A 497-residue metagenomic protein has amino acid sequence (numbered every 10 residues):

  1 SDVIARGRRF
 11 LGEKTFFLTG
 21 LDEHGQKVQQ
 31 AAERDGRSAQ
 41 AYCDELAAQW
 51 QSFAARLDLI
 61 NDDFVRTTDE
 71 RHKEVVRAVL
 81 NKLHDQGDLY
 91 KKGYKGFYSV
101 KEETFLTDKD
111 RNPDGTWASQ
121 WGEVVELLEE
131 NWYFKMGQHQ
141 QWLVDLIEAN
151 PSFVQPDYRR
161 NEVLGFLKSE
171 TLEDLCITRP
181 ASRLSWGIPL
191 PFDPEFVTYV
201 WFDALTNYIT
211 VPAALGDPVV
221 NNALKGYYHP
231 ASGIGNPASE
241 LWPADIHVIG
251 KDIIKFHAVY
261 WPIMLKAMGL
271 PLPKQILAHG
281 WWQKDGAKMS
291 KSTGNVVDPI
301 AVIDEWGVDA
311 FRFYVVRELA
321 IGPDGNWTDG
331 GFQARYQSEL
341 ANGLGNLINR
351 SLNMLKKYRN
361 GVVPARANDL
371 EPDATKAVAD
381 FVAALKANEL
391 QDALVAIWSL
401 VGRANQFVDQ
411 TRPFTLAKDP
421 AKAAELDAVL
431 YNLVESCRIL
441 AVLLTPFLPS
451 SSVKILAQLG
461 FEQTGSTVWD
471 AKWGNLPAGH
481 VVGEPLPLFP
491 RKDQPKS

Functional and structural regions predicted by a protein language model:
S1-Q155: N-terminal, positively charged nucleic-acid-binding surface of large information/translation enzymes
S1-T19, R71-A78, S119-K357, A393-I397: Structured secondary-structure scaffolds
F16, R37, K92-F97, R111 (+4 more regions): Basic, alpha-helical terminal appendages of large translation-related enzymes
H24, G96-E102, G280-W282, G331-F332 (+3 more regions): A glycine-rich phosphate-binding loop feature that marks nucleotide/adenosyl-phosphate handling sites
H24, N295, D373-V378, S436: N-terminal alpha-helical segment
C43, V76, Q337, A367 (+4 more regions): Hydrophobic packing residues in well-ordered alpha-helices of helical domains and bundles
Q51-A54, L80, H84, G345 (+7 more regions): Structural signal for well-ordered, non-membrane alpha-helices
I254, E318, G322, G331 (+2 more regions): Active-site-proximal binding-pocket segments
